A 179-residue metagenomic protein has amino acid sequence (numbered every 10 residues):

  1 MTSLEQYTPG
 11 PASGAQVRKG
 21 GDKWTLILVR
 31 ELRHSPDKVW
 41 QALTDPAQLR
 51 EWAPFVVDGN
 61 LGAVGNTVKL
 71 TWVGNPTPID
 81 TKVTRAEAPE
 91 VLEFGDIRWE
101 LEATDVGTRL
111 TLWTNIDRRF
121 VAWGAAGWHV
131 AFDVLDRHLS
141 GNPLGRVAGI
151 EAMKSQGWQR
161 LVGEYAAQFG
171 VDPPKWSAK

Functional and structural regions predicted by a protein language model:
M1-G21, D105-K179: Terminal "cap-and-tail" regions of soluble proteins that handle hydrophobic small molecules
K19-L28, H34, K38, D45-P89 (+1 more regions): Short beta-edge strand/loop motif at the mouth of beta-sheet-based domains
P76, R98-E102, I116-R118: Short, surface-exposed beta-strand-loop junctions and turns on beta-sheet-rich folds
T77-T81, I97, T108: Short beta-strand segments
R85, L101-D105: Short, low-complexity Ser/Thr-rich regulatory SLiMs
E90-D96: Short, solvent-exposed secondary-structure boundary/capping segments
